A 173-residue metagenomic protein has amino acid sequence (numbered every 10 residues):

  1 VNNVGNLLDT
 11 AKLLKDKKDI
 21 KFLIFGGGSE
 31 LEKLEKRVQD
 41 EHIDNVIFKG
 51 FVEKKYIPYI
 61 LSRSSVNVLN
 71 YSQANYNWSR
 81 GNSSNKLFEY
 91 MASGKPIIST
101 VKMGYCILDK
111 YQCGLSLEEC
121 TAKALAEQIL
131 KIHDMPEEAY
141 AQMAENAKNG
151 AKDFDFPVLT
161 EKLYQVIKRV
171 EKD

Functional and structural regions predicted by a protein language model:
V1-L13, E32: A conserved mid-protein helix/loop that constitutes part of the nucleotide-sugar donor-binding site
L23-G26, E32-V66: Nucleotide-activated donor-binding/catalytic signature segment of Leloir-type glycosyltransferases, i.e., the conserved
P58, R80-A92, Y105-C106: Short alpha-helical segment that forms part of, or immediately flanks, the ligand-binding pocket in carbohydrate-active
L61-R80, K95: Acidic donor-binding loop of glycosyltransferase active sites
S65-V66, L87, G94-I97, C113: Structural loop-to-beta junction motif characteristic of Rossmann-like glycosyltransferase folds
Y105-K131: Change "using UDP/GDP/dTDP sugars" to "using nucleotide sugars
A124, K131, E138-D153, Q165: A short, well-ordered alpha-helix in the C-terminal region of glycosyltransferases
M135, F156-D173: C-terminal alpha-helical cap of glycosyltransferases
